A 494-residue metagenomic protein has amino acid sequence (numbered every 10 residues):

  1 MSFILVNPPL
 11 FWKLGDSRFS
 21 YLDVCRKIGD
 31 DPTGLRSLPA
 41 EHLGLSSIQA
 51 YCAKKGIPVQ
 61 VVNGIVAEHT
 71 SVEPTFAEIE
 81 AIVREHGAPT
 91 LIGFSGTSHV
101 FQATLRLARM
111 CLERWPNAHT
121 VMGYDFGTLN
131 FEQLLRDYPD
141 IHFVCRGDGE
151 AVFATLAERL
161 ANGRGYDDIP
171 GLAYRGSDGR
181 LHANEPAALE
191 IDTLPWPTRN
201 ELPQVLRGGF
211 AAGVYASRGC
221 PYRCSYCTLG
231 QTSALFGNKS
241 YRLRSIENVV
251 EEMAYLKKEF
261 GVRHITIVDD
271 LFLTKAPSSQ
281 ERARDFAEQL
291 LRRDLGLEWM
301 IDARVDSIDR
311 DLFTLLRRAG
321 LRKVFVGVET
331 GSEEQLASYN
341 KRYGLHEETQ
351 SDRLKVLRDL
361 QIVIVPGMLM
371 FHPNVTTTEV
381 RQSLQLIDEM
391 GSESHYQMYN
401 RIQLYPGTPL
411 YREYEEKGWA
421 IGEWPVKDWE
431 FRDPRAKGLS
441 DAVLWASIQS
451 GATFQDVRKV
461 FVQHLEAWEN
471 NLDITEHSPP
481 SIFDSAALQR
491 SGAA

Functional and structural regions predicted by a protein language model:
S2-F3, P9-L10, L14-F19, V24 (+3 more regions): N-terminal [4Fe-4S]-dependent radical SAM core
F3-L35, Q49, A173, T378-A494: C-terminal accessory regions of radical SAM enzymes
A40, D192-I364, Q385: Radical SAM [4Fe-4S] cluster-binding motif and immediate context
Y51, P58-E185, M398, G407: Glycine-rich beta-alpha loop elements in corrinoid/cobalamin-binding modules across cobalamin-dependent enzymes
T90, H142, R263, R322 (+1 more regions): Conserved acidic residues
T97, Y124, D270-T274, R304-V305 (+2 more regions): Short, solvent-exposed turn/loop segments enriched in Gly/Ser/Thr/Pro and often Arg
E132-D137, L312, N374-D388: Catalytic cores of alpha/beta
